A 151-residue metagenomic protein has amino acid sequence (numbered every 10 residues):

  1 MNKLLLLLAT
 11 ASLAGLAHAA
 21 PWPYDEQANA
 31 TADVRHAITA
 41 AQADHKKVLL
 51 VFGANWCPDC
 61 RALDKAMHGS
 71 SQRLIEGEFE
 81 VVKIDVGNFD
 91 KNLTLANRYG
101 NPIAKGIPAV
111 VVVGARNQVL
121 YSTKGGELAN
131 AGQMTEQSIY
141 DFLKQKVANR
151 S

Functional and structural regions predicted by a protein language model:
L4-L13: Sec-dependent N-terminal signal peptides
A17-P21: Boundary at the C-terminal end of the N-terminal hydrophobic targeting segment
E26, A30-K46: A short beta-strand-turn-helix
A28, F52, H68, I75-L93: Thiol-based oxidoreductase modules, predominantly thioredoxin-like and allied folds used for disulfide exchange
D44-N55: Short active-site neighborhood of thiol/selenol oxidoreductases, capturing the structured segment around
C57-R61, V110: The canonical Cys-X-X-Cys-His
C60-L74: Typically the conserved alpha-helix immediately C-terminal to a functionally engaged Cys/Sec in thioredoxin-like
K105-R150: Non-catalytic, surface beta->alpha helical segment in thiol-disulfide oxidoreductase systems
